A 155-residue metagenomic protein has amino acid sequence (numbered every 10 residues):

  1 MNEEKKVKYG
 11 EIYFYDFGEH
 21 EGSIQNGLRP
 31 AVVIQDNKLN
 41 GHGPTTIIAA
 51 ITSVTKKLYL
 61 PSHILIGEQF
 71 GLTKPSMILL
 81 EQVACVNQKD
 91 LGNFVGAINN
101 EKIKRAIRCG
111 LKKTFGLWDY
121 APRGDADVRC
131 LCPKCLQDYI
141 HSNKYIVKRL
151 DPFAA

Functional and structural regions predicted by a protein language model:
E3-K6, I34-A50, K113-G116, K134-Q137: Short, charge-rich amphipathic segments
E4-K5, Q69-R129, P133, Q137-A155: C-terminal terminal-subdomain/extension
G18-G22: Short, charged beta-turn/beta-strand-edge "cap" motif at the junction between a beta-strand and an adjacent loop
S23-L28, V33-E68: Compact nucleic-acid interaction/catalytic patches
